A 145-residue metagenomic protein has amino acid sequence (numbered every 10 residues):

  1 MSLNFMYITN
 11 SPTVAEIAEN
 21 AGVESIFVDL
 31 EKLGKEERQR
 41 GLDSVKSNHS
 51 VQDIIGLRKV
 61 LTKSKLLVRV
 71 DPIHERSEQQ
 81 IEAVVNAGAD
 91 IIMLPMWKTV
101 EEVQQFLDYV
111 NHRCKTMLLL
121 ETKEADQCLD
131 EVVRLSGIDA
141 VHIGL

Functional and structural regions predicted by a protein language model:
M1-S64, I73-E75: Conserved N-terminal beta1-alpha1 strand-loop-helix module at the mouth
M6-P12, V68-S77, M96-W97, L119-D126: Glycine-rich beta-to-alpha transition loops that act as phosphate-gripper elements at the mouths of alpha/beta enzyme
L30-L33, D71-P72, W97, I143-L145: Short, ordered loop/turn segments at secondary-structure junctions
G34-L57, H74-Q79, M96-C114, E124-C128: Active-site-adjacent beta->alpha loops and helix N-cap segments on the catalytic face of soluble alpha/beta enzymes
T62-P95: Glycine/small-residue-rich loop that forms an oxyanion/phosphate-binding "nest" at active or ligand-binding sites
K63, A87-A89, L94-L145: Conserved anion-binding
